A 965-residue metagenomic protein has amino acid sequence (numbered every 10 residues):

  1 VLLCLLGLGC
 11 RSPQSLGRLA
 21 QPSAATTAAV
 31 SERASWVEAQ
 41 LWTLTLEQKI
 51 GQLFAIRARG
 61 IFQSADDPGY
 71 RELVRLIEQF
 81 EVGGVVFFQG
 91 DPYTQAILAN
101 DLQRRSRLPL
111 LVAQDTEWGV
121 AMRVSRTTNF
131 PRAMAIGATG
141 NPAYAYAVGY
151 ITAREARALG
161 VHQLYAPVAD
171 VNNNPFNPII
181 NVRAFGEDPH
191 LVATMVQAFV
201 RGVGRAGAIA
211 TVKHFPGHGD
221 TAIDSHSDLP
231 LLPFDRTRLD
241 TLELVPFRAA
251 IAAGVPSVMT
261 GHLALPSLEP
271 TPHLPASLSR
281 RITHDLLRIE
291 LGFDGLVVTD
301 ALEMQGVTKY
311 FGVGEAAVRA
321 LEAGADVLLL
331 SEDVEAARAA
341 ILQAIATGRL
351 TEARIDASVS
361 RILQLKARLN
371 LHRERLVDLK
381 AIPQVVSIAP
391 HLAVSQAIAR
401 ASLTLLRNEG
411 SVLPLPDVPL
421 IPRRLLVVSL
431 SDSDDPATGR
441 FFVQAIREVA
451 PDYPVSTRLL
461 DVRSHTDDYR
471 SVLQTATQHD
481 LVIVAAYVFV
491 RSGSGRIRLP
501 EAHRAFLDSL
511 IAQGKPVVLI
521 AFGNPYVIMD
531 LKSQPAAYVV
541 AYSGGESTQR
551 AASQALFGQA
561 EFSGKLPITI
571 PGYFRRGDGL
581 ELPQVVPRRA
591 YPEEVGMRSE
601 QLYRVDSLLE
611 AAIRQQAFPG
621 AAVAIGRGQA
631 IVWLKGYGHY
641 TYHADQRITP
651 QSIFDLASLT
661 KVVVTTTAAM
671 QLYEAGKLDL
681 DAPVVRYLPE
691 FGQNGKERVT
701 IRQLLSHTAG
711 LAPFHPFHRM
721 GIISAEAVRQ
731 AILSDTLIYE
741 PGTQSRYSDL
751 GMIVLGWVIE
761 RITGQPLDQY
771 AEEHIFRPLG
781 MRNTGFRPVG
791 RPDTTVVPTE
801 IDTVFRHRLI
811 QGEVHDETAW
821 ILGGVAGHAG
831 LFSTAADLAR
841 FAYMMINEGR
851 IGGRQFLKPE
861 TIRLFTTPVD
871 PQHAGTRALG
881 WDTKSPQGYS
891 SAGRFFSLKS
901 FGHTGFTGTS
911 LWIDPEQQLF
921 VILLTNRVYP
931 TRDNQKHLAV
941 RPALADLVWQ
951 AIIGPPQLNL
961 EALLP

Functional and structural regions predicted by a protein language model:
C10-R75, I289, Y310-A590, R598: Preference for extracellular/luminal or secreted protein segments
T45, V85, Q95-L110, V120-M122 (+2 more regions): Second-shell residues forming the walls of enzyme active-site clefts
P92-L111, G140-A158, S360, Q364: Active-site-adjacent structural elements in enzyme catalytic domains
I180-N181, L268-E269, A381-Q384, R589-Y591 (+4 more regions): Flexible glycine/proline-enriched surface loops and loop-helix/loop-strand junctions
L350, I355-S360, Q364-H372, S456-S464 (+8 more regions): Short, gly/Ser/Thr-rich active-site loops of penicillin-recognizing serine hydrolases
E594-L656, K677-D679, R686, Q693 (+5 more regions): Short, conserved catalytic-motif segment at the N-terminal edge
Y603-E610, V623, Q629, S652-A682 (+4 more regions): Active-site SXXK
T641, N694-L898: Short, surface-exposed loop or secondary-structure junction motifs that flank catalytic or metal-binding residues
